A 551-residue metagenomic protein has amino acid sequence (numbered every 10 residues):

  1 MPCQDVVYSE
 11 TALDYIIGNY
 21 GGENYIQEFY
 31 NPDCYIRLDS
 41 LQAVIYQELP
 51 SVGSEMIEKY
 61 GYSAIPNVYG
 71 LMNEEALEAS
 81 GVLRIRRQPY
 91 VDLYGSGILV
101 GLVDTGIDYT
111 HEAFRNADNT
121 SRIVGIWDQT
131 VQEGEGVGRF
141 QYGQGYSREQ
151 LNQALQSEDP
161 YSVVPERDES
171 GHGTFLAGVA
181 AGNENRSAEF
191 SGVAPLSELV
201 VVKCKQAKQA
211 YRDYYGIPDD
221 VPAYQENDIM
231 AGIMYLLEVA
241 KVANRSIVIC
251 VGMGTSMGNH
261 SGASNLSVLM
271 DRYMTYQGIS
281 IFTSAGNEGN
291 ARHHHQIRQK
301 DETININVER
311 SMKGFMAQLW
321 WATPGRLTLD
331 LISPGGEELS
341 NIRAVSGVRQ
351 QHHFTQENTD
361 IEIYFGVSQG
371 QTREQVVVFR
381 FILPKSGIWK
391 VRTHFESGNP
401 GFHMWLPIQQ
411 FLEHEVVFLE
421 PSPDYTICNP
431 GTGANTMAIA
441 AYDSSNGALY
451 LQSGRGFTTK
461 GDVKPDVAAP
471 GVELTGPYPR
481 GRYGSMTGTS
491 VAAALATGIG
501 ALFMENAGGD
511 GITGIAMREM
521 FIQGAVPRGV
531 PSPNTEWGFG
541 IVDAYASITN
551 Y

Functional and structural regions predicted by a protein language model:
P2-L99, T105-R122, G387-W389, V417 (+2 more regions): Autoinhibitory propeptides
P66-V68, A231-S261, S284, H394: Short acidic, glycine-rich surface-loop motifs adjacent to enzyme active sites
Q88-Q225, N244, K313, P324-G325 (+4 more regions): Subtilisin-like serine protease catalytic core
W127-D128, Q132, G136-E149, A291-Q375 (+2 more regions): Extracellular S/T/G-rich loop segment that most often corresponds to the catalytic His/Ser-adjacent loop
A177-A180, E189, V200-A210, L237-I247 (+3 more regions): Hydrolase catalytic cores
V248-I249, L266-H294, A544, T549: Catalytic cores of secreted or luminal carbohydrate-active enzymes
K313-F315, F381-S397: Noncatalytic modules at the cell exterior or secretory-pathway interfaces, chiefly beta-strand-rich lectin/adhesion
V377, G398-Q409: Edge beta-strands of jelly-roll/beta-sandwich modules across compartments, strongly enriched in secreted/luminal
